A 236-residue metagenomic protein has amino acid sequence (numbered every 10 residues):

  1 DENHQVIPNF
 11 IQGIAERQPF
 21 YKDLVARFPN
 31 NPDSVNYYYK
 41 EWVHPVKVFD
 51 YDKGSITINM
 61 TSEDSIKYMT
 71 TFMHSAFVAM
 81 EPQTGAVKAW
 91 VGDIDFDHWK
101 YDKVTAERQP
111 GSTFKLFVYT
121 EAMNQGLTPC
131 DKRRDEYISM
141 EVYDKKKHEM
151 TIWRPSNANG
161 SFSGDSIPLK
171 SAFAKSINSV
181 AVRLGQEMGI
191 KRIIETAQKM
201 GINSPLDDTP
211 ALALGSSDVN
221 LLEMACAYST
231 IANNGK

Functional and structural regions predicted by a protein language model:
D1-K146, N157-A158, K170-S171, R183 (+1 more regions): Extended, non-catalytic substrate-recognition/exosite surfaces adjacent to catalytic cores, especially in enzymes
Y68, F162-S163, S204: Short hydrophobic/aromatic segments of transmembrane alpha-helices and their interfaces
M73, S163, I167, D208: Exposed loop/turn and edge beta-strand positions of beta-sandwich/beta-sheet ligand-binding modules
I94, M140, S176, K191 (+2 more regions): A short secondary-structure junction motif
L116-F117, K175-S179, K191, D208: A generic alpha-helix surface/boundary motif
K147-R154, M188-C226: Mid-domain, small-residue-enriched loop/turn segments at the edges of structured enzyme/sensor domains
N157-G189, A197: Metal-dependent DNA phosphodiester-chemistry modules and their immediately adjacent helices/loops in DNA-processing
